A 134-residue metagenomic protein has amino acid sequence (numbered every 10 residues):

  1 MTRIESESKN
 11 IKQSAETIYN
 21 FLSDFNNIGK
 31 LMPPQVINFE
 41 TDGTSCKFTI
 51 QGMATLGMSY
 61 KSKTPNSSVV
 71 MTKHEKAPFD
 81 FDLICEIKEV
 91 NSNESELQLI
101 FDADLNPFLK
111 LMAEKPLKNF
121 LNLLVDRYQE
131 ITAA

Functional and structural regions predicted by a protein language model:
M1-E40: Hydrophobic ligand-binding cavity/cleft-lining segments
M1-K9, S59, V90, E94 (+2 more regions): Hydrophobic-ligand-binding modules of eukaryotic lipid transfer/binding families
T2-S8, S45, T55, D80-D82 (+1 more regions): Intrinsic-disorder/low-complexity, polar/charged segments enriched in Ser/Thr/Lys/Arg/Asp/Glu/Gln
S8-K12, K47-T49, S59, E86: Generic structural detector for well-ordered beta-strands
I18-L22, I28, C46, Y60 (+1 more regions): Hydrophobic pocket/interface hotspot
K30, Q35, F39-A77, A133-A134: Glycine-rich portal/gate segments that line the openings of hydrophobic small-molecule binding cavities
E75-D126: Beta-strand/loop substructures that line and gate deep hydrophobic ligand-binding cavities in soluble
D126-A134: Short, highly charged C-terminal tails/helix-capping segments
